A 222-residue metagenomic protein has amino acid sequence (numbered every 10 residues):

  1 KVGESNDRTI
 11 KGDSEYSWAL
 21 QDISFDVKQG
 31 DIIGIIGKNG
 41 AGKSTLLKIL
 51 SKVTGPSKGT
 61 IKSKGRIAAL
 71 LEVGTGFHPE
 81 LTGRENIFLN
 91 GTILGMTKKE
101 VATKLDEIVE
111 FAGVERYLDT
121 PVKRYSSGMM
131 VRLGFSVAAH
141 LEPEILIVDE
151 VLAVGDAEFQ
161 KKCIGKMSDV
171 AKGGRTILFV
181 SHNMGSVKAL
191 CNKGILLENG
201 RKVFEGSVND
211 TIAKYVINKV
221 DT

Functional and structural regions predicted by a protein language model:
K1-D22, V208-T222: Pre-NBD coupling/linker segments of ABC/ABC-like ATPases
G3-N6, F88, E100-Y117: Conserved ABC ATPase "signature" region
I36-K38: The feature captures the beta-strand-to-loop junction immediately N-terminal to the Walker
S181-H182: H-loop/switch region of ABC-family ATPase nucleotide-binding domains
A189-L196: Conserved catalytic segment of ABC-fold P-loop ATPases
N199-G200, Y215: Conserved ABC ATPase "signature" C-loop
